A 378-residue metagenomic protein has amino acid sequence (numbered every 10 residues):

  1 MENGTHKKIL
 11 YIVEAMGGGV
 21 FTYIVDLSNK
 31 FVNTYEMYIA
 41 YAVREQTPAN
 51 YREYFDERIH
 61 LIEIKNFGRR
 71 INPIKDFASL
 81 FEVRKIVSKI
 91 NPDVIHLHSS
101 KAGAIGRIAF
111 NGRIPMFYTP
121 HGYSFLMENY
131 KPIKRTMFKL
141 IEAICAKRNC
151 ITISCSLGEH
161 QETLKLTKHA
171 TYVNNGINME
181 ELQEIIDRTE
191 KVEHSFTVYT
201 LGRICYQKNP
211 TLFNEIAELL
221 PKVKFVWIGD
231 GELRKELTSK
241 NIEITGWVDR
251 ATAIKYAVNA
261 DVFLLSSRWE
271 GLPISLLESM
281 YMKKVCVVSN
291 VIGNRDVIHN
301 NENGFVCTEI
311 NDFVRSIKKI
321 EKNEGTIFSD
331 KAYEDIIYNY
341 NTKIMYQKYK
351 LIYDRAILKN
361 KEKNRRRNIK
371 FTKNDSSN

Functional and structural regions predicted by a protein language model:
L10-I12, K191-K208, N214-E218: Conserved donor-binding/catalytic core segment of Leloir-type glycosyltransferases
Y11-I24, S28-K75, E162-L164, G231-L233: N-terminal strand-loop element at the rim of the active site of nucleotide-sugar-dependent glycosyltransferases
I62, A143-I186: Donor nucleotide-sugar binding/catalytic pocket of nucleotide-sugar-dependent glycosyltransferases
V87, W247-V248, K255-A260: Short alpha-helical donor nucleotide-sugar binding micro-motif in glycosyltransferases
R268: Aromatic "clamp/platform" in nucleotide-sugar-dependent glycosyltransferases that forms part of the donor/acceptor
V285-V288: Short hydrophobic beta-strand element within catalytic cores of glycosyltransferases and related nucleotide-activated
N300-N311, K319-E324: Conserved acidic donor-binding segment of nucleotide-sugar-dependent glycosyltransferases
T326-T342, K348-L351: A short, well-ordered alpha-helix in the C-terminal region of glycosyltransferases
